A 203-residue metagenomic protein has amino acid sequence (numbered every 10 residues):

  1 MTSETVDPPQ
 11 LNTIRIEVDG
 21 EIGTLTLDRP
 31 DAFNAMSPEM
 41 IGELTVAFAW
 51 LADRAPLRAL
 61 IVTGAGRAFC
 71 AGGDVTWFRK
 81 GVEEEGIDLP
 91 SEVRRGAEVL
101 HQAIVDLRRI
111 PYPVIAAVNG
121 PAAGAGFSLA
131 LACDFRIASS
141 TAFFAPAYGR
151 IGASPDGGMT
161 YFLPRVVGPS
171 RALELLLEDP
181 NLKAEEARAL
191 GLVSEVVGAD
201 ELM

Functional and structural regions predicted by a protein language model:
M1-A65, V105: Conserved CoA-thioester-binding segment of acyl-CoA-metabolizing enzymes
T24, A59, A68, F135 (+1 more regions): Residues at the N-termini of beta-strands
L25, V62, D74, L129-A130 (+1 more regions): Hydrophobic/aromatic residues within transmembrane alpha-helices of multi-pass small-molecule transporters
D28, G73, N119: Histidine-centered beta-alpha loop that forms part of the nucleotide-sugar donor binding/catalytic region in diverse
M40-E43, G96-V99, L202: Hydrophobic alpha-helical membrane-association signature
G64-A103, A122, R150-G152: Glycine- (often His-adjacent) and acidic-residue-rich active-site loop that binds/positions the CoA thioester
V105-M203: Crotonase-fold acyl-CoA enzyme core
